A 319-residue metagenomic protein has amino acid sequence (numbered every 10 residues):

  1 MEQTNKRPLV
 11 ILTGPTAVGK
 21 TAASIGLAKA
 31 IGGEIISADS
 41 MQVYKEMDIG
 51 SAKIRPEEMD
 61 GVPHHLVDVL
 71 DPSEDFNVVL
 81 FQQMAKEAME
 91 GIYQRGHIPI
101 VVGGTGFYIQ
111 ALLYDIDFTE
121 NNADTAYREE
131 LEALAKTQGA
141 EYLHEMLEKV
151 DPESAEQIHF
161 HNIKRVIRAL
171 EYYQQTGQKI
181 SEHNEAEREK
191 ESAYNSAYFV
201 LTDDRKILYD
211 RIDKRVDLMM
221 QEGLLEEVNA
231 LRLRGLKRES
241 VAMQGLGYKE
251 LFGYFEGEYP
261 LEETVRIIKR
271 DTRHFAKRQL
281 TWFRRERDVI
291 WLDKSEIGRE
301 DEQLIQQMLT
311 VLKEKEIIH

Functional and structural regions predicted by a protein language model:
M1-H319: Phosphate/pyrophosphate-binding catalytic cores of soluble transferases and nucleic-acid-acting enzymes
